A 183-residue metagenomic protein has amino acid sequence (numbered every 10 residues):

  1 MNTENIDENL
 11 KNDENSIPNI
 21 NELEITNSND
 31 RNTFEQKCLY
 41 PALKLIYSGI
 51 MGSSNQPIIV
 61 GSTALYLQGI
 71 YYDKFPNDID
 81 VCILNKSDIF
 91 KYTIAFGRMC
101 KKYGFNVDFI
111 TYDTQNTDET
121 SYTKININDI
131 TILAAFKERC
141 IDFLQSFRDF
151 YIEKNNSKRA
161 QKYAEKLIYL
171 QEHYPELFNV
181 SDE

Functional and structural regions predicted by a protein language model:
N2-I59: Helical scaffold of the NTase/Pol beta-like nucleotidyltransferase catalytic core
D7, D13, I17-N29, N116-E183: Catalytic cores of NTP-dependent nucleotidyl/adenyl transfer enzymes across multiple folds
N29-L43, C82-T120: Metal-dependent nucleotidyltransferase catalytic core
K44-I79, L84-I89: Active-site nucleotide-donor binding segment shared across nucleotidyl transfer reactions
Y47-M51, G97-C100, Q171: N-terminal cationic-hydrophobic initiation segments that often serve targeting/anchoring roles
I59, V81, F109, I132-A134: Generic preference for hydrophobic
S62-A64, Y112-T114, K137-R139: Residues that form or immediately flank small-molecule/cofactor binding pockets and catalytic motifs
